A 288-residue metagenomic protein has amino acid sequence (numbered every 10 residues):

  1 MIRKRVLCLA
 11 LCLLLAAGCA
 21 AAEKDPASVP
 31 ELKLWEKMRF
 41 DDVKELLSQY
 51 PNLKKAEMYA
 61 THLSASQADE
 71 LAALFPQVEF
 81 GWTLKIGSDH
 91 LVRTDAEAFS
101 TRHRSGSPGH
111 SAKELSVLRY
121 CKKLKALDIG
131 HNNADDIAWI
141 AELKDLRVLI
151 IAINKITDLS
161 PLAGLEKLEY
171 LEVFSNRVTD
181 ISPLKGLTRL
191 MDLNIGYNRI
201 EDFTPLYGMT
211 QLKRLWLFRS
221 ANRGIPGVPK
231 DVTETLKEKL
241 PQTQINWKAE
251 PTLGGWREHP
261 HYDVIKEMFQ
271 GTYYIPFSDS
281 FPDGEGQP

Functional and structural regions predicted by a protein language model:
M1-L7: Bacterial N-terminal signal peptides that target proteins for export
C8-A16: Bacterial N-terminal signal peptides
A22-D69, A73-D135, D145-T157, P161-T179 (+5 more regions): Concave beta-strand-loop units of leucine-rich repeat
I140: Carbohydrate-binding surfaces of carbohydrate-active enzymes
